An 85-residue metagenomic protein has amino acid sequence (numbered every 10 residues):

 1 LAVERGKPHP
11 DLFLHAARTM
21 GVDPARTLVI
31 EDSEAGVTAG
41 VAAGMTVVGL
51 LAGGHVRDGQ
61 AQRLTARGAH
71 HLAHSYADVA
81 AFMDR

Functional and structural regions predicted by a protein language model:
L1-R85: Asp-based, Mg2+/Mn2+-dependent phosphohydrolase catalytic module
